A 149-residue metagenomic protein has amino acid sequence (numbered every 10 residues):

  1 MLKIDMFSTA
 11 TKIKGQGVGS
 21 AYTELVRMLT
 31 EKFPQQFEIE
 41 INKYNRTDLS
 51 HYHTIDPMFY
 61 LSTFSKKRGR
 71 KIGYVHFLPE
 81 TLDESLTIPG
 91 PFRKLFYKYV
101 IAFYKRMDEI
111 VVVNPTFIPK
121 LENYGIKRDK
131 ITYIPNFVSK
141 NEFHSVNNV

Functional and structural regions predicted by a protein language model:
M1-N42: N-terminal subdomain of nucleotide-sugar transferases
I39-F59, I72: Short N-terminal targeting/anchoring amphipathic segment
L49-H51, S65-E84, V111: Active-site proximal beta-strand in glycosyltransferases
P91-I110: Membrane-proximal helix-turn-helix segments that form the acceptor-binding/catalytic region of lipid-linked
T116, F137: Carbohydrate-associated surface elements
R128-I131: Short acidic capping loops at alpha-helix termini that bridge into adjacent secondary structure
I134: Hydrophobic residues at beta-strand termini and immediately following loops that shape nucleotide-binding pockets
H144-V149: A short helix/loop element that forms part of the nucleotide-sugar donor recognition site in Leloir-type
